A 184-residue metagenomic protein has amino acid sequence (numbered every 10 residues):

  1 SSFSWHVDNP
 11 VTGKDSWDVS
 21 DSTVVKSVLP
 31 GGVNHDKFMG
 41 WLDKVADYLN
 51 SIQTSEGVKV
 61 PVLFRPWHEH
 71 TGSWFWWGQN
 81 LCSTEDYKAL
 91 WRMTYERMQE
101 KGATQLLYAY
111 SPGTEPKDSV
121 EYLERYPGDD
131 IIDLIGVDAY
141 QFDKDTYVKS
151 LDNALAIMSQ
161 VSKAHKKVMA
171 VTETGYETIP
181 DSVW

Functional and structural regions predicted by a protein language model:
S1-T104: Substrate-binding cleft of extracellular glycoside hydrolase catalytic domains
S2, S55, H70, L106-A109 (+3 more regions): Functionally constrained cores in energy, signaling, and assembly domains
W5-N9, P66-H70, P112-T114, G136-Q141 (+1 more regions): Short, flexible loop/turn elements at secondary-structure junctions
D15-D18, L123, W184: Surface-exposed beta-strand edges and their flanking turn/coil or helix-capping segments
D36-G40, T84-D86, A109-T114, K144-Y147 (+1 more regions): Short linear motifs at secondary-structure transitions and domain/linker junctions
P61-W67, W91-V120, K166-E177: Aromatic-lined carbohydrate-recognition surfaces of secreted/lumenal glycan-active proteins
D118-S182: Glycoside hydrolase catalytic-domain groove-lining segments
